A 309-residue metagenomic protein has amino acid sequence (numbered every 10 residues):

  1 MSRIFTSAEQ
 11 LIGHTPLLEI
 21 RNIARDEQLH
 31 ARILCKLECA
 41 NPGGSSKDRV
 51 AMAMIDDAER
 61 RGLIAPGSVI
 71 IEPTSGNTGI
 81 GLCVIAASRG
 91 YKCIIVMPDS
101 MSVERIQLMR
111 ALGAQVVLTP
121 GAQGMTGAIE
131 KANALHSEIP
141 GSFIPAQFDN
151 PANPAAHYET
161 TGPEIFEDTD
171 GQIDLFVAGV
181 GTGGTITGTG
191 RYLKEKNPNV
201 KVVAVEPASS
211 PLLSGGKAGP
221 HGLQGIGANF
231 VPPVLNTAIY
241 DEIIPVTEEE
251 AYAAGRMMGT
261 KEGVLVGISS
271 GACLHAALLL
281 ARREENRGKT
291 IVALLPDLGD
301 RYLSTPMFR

Functional and structural regions predicted by a protein language model:
M1-R309: PLP-dependent amino-acid enzyme catalytic core
